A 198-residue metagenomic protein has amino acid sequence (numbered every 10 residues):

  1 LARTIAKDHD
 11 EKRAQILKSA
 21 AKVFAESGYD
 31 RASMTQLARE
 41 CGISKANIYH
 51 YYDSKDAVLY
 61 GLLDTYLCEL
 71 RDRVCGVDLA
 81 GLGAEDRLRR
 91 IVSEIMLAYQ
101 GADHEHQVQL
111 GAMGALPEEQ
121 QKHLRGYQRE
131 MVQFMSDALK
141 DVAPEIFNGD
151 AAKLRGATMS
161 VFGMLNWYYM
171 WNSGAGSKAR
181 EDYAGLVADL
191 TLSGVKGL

Functional and structural regions predicted by a protein language model:
L1-A2, L97, G101, V132-D141 (+2 more regions): C-terminal peripheral helix-coil segments that are non-catalytic and often amphipathic
L1-S27, A32-E40, A57-Y60: Basic, helix-initiating cap at the start of DNA-binding domains
C41-Y52: Short hydrophobic/aromatic patch on the recognition helix
G61, C75-G101, A157-V161: Hydrophobic alpha-helical connector segments
C68-R71, C75-G76, E118-P144, R155-M159 (+2 more regions): Amphipathic alpha-helical packing segments from all-alpha helical-bundle domains
V77, S93-Q100, L110-A115, T191-G194: Helix-loop "lid/cap" segments that line or gate small-molecule binding pockets
Q100-E119, S136, M170-W171: Amphipathic alpha-helical segments used for helix-helix packing
